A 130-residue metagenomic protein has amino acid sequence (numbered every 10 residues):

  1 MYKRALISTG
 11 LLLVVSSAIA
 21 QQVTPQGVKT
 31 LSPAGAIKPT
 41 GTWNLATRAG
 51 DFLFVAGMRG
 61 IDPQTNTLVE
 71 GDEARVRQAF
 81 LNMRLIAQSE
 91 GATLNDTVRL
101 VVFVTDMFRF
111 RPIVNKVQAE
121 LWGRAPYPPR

Functional and structural regions predicted by a protein language model:
R4-S8, L13-V14, A18-R99, V104-R130: N-terminal presequence-like segments and the immediate start of the first folded domain
